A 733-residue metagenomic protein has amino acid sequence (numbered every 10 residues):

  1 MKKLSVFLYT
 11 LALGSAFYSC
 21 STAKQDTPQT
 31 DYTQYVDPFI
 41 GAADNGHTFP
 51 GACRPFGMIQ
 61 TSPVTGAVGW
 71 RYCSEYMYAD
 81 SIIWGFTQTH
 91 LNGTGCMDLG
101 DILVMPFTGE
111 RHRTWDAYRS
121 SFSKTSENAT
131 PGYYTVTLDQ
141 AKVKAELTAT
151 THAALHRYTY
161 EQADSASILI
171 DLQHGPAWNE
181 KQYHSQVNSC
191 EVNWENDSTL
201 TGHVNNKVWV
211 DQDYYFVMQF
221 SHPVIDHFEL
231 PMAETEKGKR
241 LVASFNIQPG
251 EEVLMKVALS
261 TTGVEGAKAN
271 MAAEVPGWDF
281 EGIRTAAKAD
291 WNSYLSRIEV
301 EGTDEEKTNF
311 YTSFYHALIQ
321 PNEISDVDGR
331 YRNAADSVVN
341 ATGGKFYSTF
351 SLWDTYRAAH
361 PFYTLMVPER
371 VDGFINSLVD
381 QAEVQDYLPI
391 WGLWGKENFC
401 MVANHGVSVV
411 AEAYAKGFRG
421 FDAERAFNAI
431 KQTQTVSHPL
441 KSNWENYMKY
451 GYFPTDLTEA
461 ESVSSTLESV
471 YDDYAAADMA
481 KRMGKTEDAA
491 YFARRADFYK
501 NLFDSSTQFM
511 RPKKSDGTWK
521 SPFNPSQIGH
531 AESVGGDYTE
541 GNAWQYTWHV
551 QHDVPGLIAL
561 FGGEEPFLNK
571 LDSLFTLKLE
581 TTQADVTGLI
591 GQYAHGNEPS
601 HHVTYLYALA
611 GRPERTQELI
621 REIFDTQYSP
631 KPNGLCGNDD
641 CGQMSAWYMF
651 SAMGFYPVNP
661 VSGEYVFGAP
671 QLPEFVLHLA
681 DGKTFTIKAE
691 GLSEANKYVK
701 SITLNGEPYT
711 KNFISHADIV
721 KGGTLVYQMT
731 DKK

Functional and structural regions predicted by a protein language model:
M1-T27: Bacterial Sec-dependent N-terminal signal peptides
Q25-H360, T364-S408, Y414-L467, D478-N501 (+7 more regions): Accessory carbohydrate-recognition regions in carbohydrate-active enzymes
D472: ATP-dependent phospho-/nucleotidyl transfer catalytic cores
A475: Short acidic, glycine-rich surface-loop motifs adjacent to enzyme active sites
